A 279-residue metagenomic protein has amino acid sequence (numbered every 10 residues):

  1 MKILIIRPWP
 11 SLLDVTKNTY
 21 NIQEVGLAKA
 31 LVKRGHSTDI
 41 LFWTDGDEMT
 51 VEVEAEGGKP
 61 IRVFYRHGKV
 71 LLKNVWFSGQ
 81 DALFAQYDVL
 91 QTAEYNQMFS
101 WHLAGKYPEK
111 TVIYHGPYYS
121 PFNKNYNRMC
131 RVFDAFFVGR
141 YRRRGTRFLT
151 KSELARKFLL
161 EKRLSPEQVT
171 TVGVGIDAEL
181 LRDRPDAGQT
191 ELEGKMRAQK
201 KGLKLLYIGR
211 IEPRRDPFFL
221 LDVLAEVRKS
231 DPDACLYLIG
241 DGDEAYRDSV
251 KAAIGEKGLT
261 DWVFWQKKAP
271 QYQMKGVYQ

Functional and structural regions predicted by a protein language model:
M1-E48, E52: N-terminal subdomain of nucleotide-sugar transferases
L4-I6, R197-R215, L221-L224: Conserved donor-binding/catalytic core segment of Leloir-type glycosyltransferases
T19, Y119-R144, A187: Nucleotide-sugar donor phosphate/pyrophosphate-binding loop at the beta->alpha transition of glycosyltransferases
T92-M98, H115-G116: Short His-centered aromatic/hydrophobic patch
L154, G175: Carbohydrate-associated surface elements
L160, Q168, I176-M196: Acidic anion/phosphate-binding donor-loop and adjacent secondary structure in glycosyltransferase catalytic cores
I208, C235-S249: Glycosyltransferase donor-sugar binding loop
D248-A269: Nucleotide-activated donor-binding/catalytic signature segment of Leloir-type glycosyltransferases, i.e., the conserved
